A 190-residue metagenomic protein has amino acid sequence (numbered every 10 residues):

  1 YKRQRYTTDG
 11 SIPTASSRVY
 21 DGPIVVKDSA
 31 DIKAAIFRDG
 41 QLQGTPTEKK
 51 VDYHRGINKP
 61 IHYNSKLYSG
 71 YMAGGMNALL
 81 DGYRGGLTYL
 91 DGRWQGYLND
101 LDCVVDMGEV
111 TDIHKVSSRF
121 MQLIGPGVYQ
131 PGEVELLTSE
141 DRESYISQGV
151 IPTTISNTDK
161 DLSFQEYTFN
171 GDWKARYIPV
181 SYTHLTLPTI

Functional and structural regions predicted by a protein language model:
Y1-Q4, T183-T189: Conserved small/polar residues in nucleotide/adenosyl-binding loops
K2-D102: Short, compositionally stereotyped local motifs that mark structural "simplifiers"
G10, D28, R38, R55 (+5 more regions): Non-catalytic surface loops within mature trypsin-like serine protease
I12-S17, E143-I151: Surface-exposed loop/edge segments in extracytoplasmic proteins
N58, S147-Q148, P152-I155, L187: Low-complexity, intrinsically disordered short peptide segments enriched in small/polar/basic residues
G85-G149, D161-L185: Aromatic, loop-rich ligand-recognition surfaces of beta-strand-rich domains
I155-D161: Short proline/glycine- and polar residue-rich coil/turn motifs
